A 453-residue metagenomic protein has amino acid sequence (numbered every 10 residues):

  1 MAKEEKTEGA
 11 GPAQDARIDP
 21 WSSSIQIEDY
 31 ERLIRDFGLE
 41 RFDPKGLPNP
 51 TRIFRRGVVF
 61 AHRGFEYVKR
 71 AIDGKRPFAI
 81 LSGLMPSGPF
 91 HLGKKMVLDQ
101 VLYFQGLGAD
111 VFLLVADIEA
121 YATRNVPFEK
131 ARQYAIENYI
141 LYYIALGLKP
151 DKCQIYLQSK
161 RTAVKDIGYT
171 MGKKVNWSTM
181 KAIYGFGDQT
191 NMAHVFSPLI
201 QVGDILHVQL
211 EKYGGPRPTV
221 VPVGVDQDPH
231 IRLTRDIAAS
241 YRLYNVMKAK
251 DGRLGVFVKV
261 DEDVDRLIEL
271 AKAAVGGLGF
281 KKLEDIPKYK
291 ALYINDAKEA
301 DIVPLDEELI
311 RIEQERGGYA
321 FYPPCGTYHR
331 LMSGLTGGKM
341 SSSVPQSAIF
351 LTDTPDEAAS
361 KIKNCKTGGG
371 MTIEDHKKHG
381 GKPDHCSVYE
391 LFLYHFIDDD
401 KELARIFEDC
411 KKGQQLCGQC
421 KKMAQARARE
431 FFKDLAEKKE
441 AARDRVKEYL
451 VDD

Functional and structural regions predicted by a protein language model:
M1-L84, C153, A239, K248-A359 (+4 more regions): Non-catalytic terminal extensions that flank enzyme cores
A2-A79, P86-L210, E437: N-terminal Rossmann-like or analogous alpha/beta NTP/dinucleotide-binding catalytic cores that position adenine
L84-F90, G185-T190, T219-V223, H376-G380: A short glycine/serine-rich beta->alpha loop
P89, V202, G224, M332-G334: Alpha-helical architecture
H91, Y143, D226, G337 (+1 more regions): Divalent metal-coordination and catalytic microenvironments
Q100, F104, T234-I237, L391: Buried hydrophobic packing segments
F128-A320: Divalent-metal (Mg2+/Mn2+/Ca2+)-assisted nucleotide/phosphate chemistry catalytic cores
G381-H385: Small-residue-rich helix-loop
